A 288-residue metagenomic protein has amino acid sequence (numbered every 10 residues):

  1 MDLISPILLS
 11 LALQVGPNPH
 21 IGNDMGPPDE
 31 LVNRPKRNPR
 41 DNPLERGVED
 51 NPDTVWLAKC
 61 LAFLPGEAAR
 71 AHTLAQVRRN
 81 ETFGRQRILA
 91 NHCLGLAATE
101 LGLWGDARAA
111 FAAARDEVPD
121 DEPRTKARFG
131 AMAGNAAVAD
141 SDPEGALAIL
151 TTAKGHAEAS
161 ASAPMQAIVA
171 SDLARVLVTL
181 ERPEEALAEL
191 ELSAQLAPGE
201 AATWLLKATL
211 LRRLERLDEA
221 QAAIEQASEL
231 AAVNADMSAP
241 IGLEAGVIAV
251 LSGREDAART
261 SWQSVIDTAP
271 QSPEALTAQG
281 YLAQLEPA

Functional and structural regions predicted by a protein language model:
D2-C93, P287-A288: N-terminal leader/linker segments that initiate helical-solenoid repeat arrays
G26-R37, L61-Q76, E100-A113, S141-T151 (+2 more regions): Helix-turn-helix repeat elements of alpha-solenoid scaffolds
N42-V48, Q76-G84, R115-P123, K154-A161 (+3 more regions): Solenoid-like repeat scaffolds
N51, Q86, C93, P123-K126 (+4 more regions): Structural signature of alpha-solenoid helical repeat junctions
C60-L61, L96, N135, R175 (+4 more regions): Residue-level recognition of tetratricopeptide repeat
C93, M132, M165, D172 (+3 more regions): Canonical tetratricopeptide repeat
E100, M132, A139, D172 (+4 more regions): Register position in tetratricopeptide repeats
